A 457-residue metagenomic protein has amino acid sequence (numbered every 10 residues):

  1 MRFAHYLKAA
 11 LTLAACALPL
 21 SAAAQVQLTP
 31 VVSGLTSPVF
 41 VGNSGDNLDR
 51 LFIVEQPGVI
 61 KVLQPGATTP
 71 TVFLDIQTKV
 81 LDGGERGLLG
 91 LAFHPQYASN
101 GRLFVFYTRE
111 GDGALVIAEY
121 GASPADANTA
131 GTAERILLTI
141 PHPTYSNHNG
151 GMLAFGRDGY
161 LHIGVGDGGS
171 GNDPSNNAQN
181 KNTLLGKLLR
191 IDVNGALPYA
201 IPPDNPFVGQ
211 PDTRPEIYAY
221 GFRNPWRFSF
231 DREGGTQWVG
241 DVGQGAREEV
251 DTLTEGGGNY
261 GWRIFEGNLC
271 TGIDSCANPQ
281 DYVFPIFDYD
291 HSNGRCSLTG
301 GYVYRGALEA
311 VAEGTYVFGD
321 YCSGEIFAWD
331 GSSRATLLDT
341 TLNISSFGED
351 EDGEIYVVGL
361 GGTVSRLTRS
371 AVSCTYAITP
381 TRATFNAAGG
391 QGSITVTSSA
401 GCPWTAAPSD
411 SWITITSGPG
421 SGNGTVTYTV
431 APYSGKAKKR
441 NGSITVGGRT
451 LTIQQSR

Functional and structural regions predicted by a protein language model:
S21-A23, T368-R382, T452-R457: Low-complexity, Pro/Thr/Ser/Gly/Ala-rich linker/spacer regions in secreted, extracellular modular proteins
A23-N172, R227-F230, G235-A246, G294-G331 (+2 more regions): Acidic, Gly/Ser/Thr-rich repeat motifs that build Ca2+-stabilized beta-propeller blades
Q64-P65, Y120-T129, L189-Y199, L253-Y260 (+2 more regions): Short loop/turn segments immediately following beta-strands, especially the blade-tip and inter-blade linker loops
T71-R86, T132-N149, V193-Y218, W262-N293: Surface-exposed loop and turn segments in beta-propeller and other repeat-based domains that flank or scaffold
S333-E351: Conserved blade-ending motifs and adjacent loop-strand segments that build the rim/top face of beta-propeller domains
T375-I378, A400-T427: Surface-exposed binding patches on compact interaction domains or structured appendages
T379-T405: Solvent-exposed, low-complexity, repeat-rich "mucin-like" stalks and linkers
K438-G448: A short beta-strand micro-motif common to beta-rich folds, especially ectodomain repeats
